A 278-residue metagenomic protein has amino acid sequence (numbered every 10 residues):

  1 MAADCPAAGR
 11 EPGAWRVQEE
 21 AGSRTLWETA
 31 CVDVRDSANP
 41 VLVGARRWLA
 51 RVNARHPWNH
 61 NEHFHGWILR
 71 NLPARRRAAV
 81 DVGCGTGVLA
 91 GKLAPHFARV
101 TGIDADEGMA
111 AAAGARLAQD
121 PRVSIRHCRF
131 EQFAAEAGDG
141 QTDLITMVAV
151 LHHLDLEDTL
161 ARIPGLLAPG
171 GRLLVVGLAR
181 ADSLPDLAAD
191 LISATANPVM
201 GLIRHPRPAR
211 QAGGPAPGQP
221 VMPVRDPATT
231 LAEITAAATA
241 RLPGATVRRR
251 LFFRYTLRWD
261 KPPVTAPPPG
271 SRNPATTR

Functional and structural regions predicted by a protein language model:
N59-R77: Conserved alpha-helix/loop element of class I SAM-dependent methyltransferases that forms part of the SAM/SAH-binding
R77-G85: Conserved class I S-adenosyl-L-methionine
T86-Q132: Class I SAM-dependent methyltransferase SAM/SAH-binding core
T146: A conserved beta-strand element that flanks and buttresses the S-adenosyl-L-methionine
L154-I163: A short, conserved alpha-helix within the catalytic core of class I
L167-R172: Short glycine-dipeptide loop
L174-I203: Conserved class I S-adenosyl-L-methionine
V224-P243: Short alpha-helix
